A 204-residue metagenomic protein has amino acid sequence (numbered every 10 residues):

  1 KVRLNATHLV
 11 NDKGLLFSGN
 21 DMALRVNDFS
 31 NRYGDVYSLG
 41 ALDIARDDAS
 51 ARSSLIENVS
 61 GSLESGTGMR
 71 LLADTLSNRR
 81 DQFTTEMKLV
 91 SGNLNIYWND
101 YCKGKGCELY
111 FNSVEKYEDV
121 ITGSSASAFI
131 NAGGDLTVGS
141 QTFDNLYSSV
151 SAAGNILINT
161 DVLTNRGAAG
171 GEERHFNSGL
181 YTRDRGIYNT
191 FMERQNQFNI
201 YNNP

Functional and structural regions predicted by a protein language model:
K1-P204: Binding/recognition "hotspot" determinant
